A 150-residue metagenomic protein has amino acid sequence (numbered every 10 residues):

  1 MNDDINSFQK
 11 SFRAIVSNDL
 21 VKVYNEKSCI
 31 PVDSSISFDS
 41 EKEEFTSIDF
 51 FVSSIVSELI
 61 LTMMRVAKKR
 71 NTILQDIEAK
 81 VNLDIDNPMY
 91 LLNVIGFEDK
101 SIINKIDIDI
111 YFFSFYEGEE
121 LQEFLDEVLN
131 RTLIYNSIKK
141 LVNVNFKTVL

Functional and structural regions predicted by a protein language model:
M1-S53, R65-L150: Extended beta-strand/beta-hairpin segments
I55-L59: Alpha-helical metal-binding/catalytic segments enriched in His/Glu/Asp
